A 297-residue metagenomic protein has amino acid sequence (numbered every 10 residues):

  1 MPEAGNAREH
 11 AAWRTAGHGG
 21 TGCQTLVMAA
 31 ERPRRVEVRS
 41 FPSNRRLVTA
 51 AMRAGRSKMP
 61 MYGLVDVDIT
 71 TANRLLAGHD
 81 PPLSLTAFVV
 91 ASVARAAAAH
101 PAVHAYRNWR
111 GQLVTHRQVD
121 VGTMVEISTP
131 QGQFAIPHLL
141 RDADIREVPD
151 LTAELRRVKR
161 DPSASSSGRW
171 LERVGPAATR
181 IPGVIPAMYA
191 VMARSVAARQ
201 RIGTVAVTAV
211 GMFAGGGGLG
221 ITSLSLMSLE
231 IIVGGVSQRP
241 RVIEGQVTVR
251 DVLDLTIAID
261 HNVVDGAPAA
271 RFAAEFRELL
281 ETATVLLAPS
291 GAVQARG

Functional and structural regions predicted by a protein language model:
M1-H10: Extreme N-terminal basic, low-complexity initiation segments that serve as generic localization/processing leaders
W13-G297: C-terminal catalytic/motor cores of large multi-domain enzyme assemblies
